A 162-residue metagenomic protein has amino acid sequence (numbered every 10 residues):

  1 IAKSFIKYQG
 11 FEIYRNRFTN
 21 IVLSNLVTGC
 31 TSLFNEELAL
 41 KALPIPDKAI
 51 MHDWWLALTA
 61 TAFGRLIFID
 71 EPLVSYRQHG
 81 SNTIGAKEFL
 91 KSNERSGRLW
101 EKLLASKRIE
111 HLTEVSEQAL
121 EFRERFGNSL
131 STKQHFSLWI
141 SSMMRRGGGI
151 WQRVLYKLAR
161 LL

Functional and structural regions predicted by a protein language model:
I1-K3: Conserved donor NDP-sugar-binding/catalytic core segment of glycosyltransferases
Y8-F89: Conserved nucleotide-sugar donor-binding catalytic segment
V22, A49, W55, S75-L162: C-terminal subregions of glycosyltransferases and related glycan-biosynthesis enzymes
